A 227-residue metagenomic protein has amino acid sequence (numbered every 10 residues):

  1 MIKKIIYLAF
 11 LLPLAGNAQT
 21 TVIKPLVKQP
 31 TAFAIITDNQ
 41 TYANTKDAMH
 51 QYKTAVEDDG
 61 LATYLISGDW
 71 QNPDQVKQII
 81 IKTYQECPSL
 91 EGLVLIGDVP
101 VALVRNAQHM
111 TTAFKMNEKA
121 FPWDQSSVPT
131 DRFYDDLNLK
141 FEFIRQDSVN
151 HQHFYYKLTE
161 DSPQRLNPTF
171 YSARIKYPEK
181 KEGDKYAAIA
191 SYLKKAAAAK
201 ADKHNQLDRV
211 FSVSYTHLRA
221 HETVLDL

Functional and structural regions predicted by a protein language model:
M1-T20: Bacterial Sec-dependent N-terminal signal peptides
I5-A9, M116, E222: N-terminal functional modules and adjacent low-complexity/disordered segments of proteins
I6-Y7, Q108, P122, L225: Intrinsically disordered, low-complexity segments enriched in glycine/proline and serine/threonine
Q19-R219: Cysteine-dependent hydrolase recognition
H217-A220, V224-L227: Single conserved hydrophobic/aromatic residue that forms the stacking wall/gate of nucleotide- or nucleobase-binding
